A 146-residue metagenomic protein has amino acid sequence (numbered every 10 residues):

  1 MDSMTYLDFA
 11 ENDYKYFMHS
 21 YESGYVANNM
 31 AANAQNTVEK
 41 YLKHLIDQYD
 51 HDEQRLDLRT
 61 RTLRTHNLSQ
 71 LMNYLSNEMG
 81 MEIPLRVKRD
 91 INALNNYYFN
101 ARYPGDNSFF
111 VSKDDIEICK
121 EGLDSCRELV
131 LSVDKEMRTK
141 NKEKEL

Functional and structural regions predicted by a protein language model:
M1-L146: Terminal alpha-helical segments
